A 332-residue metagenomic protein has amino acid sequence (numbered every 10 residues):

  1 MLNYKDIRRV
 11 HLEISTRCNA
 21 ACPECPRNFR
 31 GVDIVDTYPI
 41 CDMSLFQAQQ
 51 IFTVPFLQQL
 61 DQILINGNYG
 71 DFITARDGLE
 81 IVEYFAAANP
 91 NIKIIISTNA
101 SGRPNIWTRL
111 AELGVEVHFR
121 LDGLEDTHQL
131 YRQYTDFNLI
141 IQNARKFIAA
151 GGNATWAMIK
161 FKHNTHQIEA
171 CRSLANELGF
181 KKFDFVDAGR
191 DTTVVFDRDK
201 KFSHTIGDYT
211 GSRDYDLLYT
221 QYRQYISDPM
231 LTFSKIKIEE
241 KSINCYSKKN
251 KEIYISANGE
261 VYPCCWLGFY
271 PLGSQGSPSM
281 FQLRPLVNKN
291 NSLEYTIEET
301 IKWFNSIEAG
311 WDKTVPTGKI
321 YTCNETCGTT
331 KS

Functional and structural regions predicted by a protein language model:
M1-I7, A20: Recognition helices and adjacent regulatory flanks at domain boundaries
K5, E13, N28, I34-M43 (+4 more regions): Radical SAM enzyme [4Fe-4S]-AdoMet core and its adjacent flexible, acidic and glycine-rich loops/tails across
L12-A20: Aromatic-flanked redox-active Cys/Sec active sites in thiol-based oxidoreductases, especially the WC-centered
N19-F29, P263, Y321-T330: Local cysteine-cluster metal-coordination motifs and their immediate loop/turn environment, predominantly Fe-S cluster
I34-I94, S101-L113: Conserved Radical SAM active-site core
S97-R103, K160-N164: Short beta->alpha connector loops
N290-S332: Cysteine/selenocysteine-centered motifs that mediate thiol-based redox chemistry or coordinate metal-sulfur cofactors
